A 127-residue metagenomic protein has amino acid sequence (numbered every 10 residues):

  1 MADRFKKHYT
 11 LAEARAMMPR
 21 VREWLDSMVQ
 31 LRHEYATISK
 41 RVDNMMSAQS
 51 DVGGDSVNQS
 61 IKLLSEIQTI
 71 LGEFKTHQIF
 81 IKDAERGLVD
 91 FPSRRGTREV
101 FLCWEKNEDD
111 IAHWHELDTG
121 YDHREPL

Functional and structural regions predicted by a protein language model:
M1-D43: Long, hydrophobic N-terminal alpha-helical segment
K7-H8, Q68, G96: A generic "functional-site adjacency" signal
K7-T10, M17, W24, Q49 (+2 more regions): Amphipathic alpha-helical coiled-coil segments and their boundaries
R22, D26-V29, I61-Q68, G72: Generic structural signal for well-ordered, non-transmembrane alpha-helical segments in soluble/cytosolic regions
T37, R41-N44, A48-D51, T76 (+1 more regions): Heptad-repeat coiled-coil alpha-helices
S50-D51, N58-T69, E99-E105: Short, charged low-complexity intrinsically disordered segments located at boundaries of structured domains
G53, S65, R86-L88: Residue-level detector of functional hotspots within protein domains
G72, T76-L127: Glycine-rich, aromatic-bearing surface loops/beta-hairpins
